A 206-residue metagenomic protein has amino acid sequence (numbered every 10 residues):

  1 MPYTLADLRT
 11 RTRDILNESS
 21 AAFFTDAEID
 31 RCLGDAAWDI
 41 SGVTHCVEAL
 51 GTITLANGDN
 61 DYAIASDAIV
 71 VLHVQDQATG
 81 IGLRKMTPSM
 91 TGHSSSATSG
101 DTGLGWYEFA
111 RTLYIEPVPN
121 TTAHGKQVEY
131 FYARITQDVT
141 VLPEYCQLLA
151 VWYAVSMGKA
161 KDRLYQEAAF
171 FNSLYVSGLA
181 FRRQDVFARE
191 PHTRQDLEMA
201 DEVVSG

Functional and structural regions predicted by a protein language model:
M1-G206: Glycine-enriched, solvent-exposed interface loops adjoining structured elements
